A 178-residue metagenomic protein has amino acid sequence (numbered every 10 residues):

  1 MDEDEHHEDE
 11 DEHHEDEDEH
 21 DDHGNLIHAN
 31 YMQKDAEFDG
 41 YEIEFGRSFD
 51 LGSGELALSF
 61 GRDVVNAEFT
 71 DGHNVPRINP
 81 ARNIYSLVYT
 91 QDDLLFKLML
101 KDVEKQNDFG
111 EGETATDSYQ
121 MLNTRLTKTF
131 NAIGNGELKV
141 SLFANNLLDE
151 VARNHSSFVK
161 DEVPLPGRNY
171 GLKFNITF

Functional and structural regions predicted by a protein language model:
M1, S59-D63, K97-K101, S141-N145 (+1 more regions): Transmembrane beta-strands of outer-membrane beta-barrel proteins
M1-E5, V65-H73, K105-E111, D149-H155: Outer-membrane beta-barrel proteins
D2-E19: Asp/Glu-rich intrinsically disordered low-complexity tracts
H14, E19-Q106: Gram-negative outer-membrane beta-barrel transporters
D35-Y41, N79-N83, S118-L122, G136 (+1 more regions): Residues that define the transmembrane beta-barrel architecture of outer-membrane proteins
I43-R47, Y85-Y89, T124-K128, L142 (+1 more regions): Residues on the lipid-exposed face of transmembrane beta-strands in outer-membrane beta-barrel proteins
T70-R77, E111-T116, P164: Solvent-exposed loop/turn segments connecting transmembrane beta-strands in outer-membrane beta-barrel proteins
K128-F178: C-terminal beta-signal and adjacent terminal beta-strands/loops of Gram-negative outer-membrane beta-barrel proteins
